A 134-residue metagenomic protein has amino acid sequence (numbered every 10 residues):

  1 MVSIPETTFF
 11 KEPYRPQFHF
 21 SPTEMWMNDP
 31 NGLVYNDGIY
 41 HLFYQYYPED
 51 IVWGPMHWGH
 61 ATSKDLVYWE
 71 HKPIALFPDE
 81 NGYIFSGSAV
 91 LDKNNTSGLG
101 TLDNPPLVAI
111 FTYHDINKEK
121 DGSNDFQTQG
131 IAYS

Functional and structural regions predicted by a protein language model:
M1-S134: Beta-rich carbohydrate-recognition and catalytic domains
